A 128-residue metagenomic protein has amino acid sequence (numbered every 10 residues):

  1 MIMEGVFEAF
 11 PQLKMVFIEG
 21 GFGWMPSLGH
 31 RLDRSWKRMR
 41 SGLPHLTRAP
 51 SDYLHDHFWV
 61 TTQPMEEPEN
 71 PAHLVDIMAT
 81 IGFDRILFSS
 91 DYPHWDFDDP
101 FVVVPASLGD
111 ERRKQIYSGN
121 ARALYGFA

Functional and structural regions predicted by a protein language model:
I2-H57: Aromatic-lined glycan-binding groove of carbohydrate-active enzymes
E4-G5, L13, G23-W24, L46-R48 (+3 more regions): Mid-to-C-terminal alpha-helical segments outside catalytic/metal-binding sites
I18, S89-S90: Active-site flanking residues adjacent to catalytic metal/cofactor-binding acidic residues
E66-E67: Membrane-interfacial catalytic/cofactor-binding modules of polytopic membrane enzymes
